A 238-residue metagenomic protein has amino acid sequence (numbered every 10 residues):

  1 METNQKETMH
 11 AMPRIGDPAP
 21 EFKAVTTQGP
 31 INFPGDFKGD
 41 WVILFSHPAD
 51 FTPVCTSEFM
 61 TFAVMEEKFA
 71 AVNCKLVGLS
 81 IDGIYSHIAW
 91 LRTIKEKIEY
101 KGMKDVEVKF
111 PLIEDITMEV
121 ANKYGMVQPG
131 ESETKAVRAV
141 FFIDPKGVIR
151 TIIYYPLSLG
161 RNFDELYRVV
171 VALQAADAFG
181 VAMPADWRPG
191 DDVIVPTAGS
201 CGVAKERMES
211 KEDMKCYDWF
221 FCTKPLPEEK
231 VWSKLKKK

Functional and structural regions predicted by a protein language model:
M1-K238: Chalcogenol-based redox active-site neighborhoods
